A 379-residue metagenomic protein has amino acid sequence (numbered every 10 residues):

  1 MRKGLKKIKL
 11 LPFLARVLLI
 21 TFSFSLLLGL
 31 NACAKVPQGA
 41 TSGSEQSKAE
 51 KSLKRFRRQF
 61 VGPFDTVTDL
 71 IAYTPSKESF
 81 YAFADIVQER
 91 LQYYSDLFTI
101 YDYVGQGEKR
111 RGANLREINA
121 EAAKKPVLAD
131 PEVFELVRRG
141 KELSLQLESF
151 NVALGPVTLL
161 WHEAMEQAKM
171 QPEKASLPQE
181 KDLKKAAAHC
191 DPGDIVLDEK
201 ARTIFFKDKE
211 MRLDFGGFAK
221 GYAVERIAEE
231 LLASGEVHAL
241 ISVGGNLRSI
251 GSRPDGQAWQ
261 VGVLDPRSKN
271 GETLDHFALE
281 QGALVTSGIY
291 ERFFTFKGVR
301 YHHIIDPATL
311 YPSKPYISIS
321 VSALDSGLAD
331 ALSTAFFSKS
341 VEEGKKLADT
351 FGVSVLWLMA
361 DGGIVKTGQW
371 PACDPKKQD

Functional and structural regions predicted by a protein language model:
M1-P12: N-terminal secretory signal peptides that target proteins for export/translocation
L10, S23-G216, E229-L240, Y311-D379: A contiguous, well-ordered beta/alpha segment that forms the leading edge of an enzyme domain
L14-F22: Sec-dependent signal peptide hydrophobic core
D208, G217, R226-I227, V243-G245 (+4 more regions): Short, structured patches in soluble enzyme cores that scaffold and shape functional sites
A223: Short active-site segment of divalent metal-dependent hydrolases/proteases that encodes the spacing between
L231-N270: Glycine-rich anion/phosphate-binding loop at the beta-strand->alpha-helix junction
Q260-D330: Gly/Pro-rich active-site capping loops and adjacent beta-alpha segments that organize cofactor/substrate pockets
